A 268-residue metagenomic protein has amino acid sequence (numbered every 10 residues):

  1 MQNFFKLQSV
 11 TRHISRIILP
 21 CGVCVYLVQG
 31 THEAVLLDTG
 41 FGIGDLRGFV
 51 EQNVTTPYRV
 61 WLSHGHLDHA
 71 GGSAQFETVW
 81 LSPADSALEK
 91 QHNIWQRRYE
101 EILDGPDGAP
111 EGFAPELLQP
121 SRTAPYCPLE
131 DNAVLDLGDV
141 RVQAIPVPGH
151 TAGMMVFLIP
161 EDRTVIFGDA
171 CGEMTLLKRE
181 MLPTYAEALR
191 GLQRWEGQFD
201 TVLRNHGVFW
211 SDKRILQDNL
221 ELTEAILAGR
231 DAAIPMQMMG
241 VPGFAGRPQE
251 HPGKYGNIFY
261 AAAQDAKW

Functional and structural regions predicted by a protein language model:
Q2-F5, S9-R12, D85-I145, E161 (+2 more regions): Metallo-beta-lactamase
N3-Q52, V156-E173: Conserved beta-strand hairpin/beta-sheet module of binuclear metal-dependent hydrolase folds, prominently
H13, V28, D38, V50 (+8 more regions): Divalent metal-coordination and catalytic microenvironments
L36-T39, Y58-D68, W80-P83, P146-G149 (+2 more regions): Active-site neighborhood of phospho(di)ester-bond hydrolases with catalytic His/Asp-centered motifs
G42-D45, G65-G72, S86-L88, T151-M154 (+3 more regions): Active-site environment of divalent metal-dependent phosphoester hydrolases
G42-V134, E221-A232: Active-site HxH/HxHxD metal-binding segment of metal-dependent hydrolases
P148-K178, L182-T184, R190: Active-site-proximal loop/helix segments of hydrolase catalytic cores
R190-W268: Accessory terminal helices/loops
